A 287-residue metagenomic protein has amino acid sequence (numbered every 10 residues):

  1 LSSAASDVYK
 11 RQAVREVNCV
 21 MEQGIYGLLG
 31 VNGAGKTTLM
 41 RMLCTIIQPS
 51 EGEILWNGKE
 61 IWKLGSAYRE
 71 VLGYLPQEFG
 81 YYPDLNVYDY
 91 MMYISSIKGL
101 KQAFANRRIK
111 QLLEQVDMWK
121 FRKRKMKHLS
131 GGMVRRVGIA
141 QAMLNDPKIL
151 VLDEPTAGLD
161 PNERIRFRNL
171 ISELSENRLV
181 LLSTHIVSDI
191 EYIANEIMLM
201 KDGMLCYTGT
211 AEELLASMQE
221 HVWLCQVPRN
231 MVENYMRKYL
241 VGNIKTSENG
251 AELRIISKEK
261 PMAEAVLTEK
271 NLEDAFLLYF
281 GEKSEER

Functional and structural regions predicted by a protein language model:
L1-A5, Y9: Single conserved hydrophobic/aromatic residue that forms the stacking wall/gate of nucleotide- or nucleobase-binding
G52-K63, A67-Y68: Conserved ABC transporter NBD signature motif
M92, S96, A103-F121: Conserved ABC ATPase "signature" region
K125-L129: Conserved ABC ATPase signature
L150-D153: Catalytic Walker B motif of ABC-type/P-loop ATPase nucleotide-binding domains
F167-R254: ABC transporter nucleotide-binding domain
